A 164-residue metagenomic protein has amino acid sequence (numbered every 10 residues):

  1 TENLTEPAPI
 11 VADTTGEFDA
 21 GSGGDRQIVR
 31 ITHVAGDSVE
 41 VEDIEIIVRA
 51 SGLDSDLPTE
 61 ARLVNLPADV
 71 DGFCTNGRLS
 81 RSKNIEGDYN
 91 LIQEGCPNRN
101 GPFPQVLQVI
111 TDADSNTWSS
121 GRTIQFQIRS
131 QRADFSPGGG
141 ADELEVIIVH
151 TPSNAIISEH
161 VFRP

Functional and structural regions predicted by a protein language model:
E2-P164: N-terminal export/assembly leader peptides and their processing motifs that target proteins to secretory
